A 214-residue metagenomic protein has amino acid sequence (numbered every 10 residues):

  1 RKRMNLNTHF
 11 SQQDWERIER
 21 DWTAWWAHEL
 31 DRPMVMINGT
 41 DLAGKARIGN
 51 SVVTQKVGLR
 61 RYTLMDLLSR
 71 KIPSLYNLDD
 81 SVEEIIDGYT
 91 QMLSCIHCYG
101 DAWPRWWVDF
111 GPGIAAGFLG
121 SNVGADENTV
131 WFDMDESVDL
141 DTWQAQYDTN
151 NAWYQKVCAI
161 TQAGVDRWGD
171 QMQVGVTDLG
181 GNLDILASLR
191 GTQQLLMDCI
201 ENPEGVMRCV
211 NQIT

Functional and structural regions predicted by a protein language model:
K2-D126: N-terminal basic, low-complexity leaders that serve as flexible interaction/assembly modules and, when applicable, as
R3, G111-T214: Active-site-proximal, glycine-rich beta->alpha crossover segments in alpha/beta enzymes that shape flexible
